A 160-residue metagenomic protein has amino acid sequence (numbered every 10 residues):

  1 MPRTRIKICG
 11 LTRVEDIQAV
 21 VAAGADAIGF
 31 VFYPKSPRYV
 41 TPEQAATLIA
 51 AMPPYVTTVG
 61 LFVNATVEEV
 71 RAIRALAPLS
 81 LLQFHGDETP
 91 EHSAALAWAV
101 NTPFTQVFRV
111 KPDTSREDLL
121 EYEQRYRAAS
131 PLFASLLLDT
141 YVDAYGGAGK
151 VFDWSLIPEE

Functional and structural regions predicted by a protein language model:
M1-C9: N-terminal amphipathic alpha-helix/helix-capping segment at the start of soluble metabolic enzymes
G10, G24, P78: Conserved functional loop/turn residues at catalytic and ligand-binding sites
G10-R13, G86: Helix N-cap/beta->alpha junction signal
A19-D26: A short, Lys/Arg-enriched amphipathic alpha-helix followed by its capping loop at the start of a domain
G29-S36, I49-E160: Conserved anion-binding
Y39-L48: Glycine-rich, positively charged N-terminal anion/phosphate-binding segment
